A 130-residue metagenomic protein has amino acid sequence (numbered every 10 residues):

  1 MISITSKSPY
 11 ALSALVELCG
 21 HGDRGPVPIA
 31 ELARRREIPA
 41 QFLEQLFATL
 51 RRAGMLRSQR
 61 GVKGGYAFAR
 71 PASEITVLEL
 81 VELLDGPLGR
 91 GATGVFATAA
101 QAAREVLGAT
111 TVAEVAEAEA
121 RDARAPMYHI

Functional and structural regions predicted by a protein language model:
I2-S6, Y10-I38: N-terminal helix-turn-helix DNA-binding core of bacterial DNA-binding proteins
R34, R51-R52: Alpha-helical residues within the helix-turn-helix
Q41: Key DNA-contact positions within bacterial/archaeal DNA-binding proteins
A53-A69: Beta-hairpin "wing" of winged helix-turn-helix
A72-T98: Conserved segment of winged-helix/HTH DNA-binding domains
G91-I130: C-terminal regulatory/oligomerization modules of transcriptional regulators
